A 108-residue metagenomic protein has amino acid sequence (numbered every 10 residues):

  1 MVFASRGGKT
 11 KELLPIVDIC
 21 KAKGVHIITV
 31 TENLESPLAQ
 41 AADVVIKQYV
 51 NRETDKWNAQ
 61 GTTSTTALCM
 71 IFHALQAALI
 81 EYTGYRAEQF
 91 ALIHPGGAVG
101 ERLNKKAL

Functional and structural regions predicted by a protein language model:
M1-T83: Glycine-rich phosphate-binding loops that contact phosphosugars or nucleotide phosphates
Q40, T54, A78-L108: Internal, active-site/partner-interface "lid" segment
